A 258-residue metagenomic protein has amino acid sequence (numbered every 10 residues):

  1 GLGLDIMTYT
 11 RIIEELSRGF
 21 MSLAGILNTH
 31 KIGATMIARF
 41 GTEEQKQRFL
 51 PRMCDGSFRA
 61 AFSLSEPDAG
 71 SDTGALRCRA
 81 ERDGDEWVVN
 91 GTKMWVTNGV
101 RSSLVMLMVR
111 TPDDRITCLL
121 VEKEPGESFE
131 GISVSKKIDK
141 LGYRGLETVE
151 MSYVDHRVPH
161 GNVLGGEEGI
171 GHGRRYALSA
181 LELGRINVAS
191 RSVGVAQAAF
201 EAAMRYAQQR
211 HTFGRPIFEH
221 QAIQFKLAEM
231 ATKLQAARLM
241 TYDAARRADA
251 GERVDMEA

Functional and structural regions predicted by a protein language model:
G1-R59, V96-L104, A248: Internal helix-loop-helix
R18, I132-Q235: Glycine-rich beta->alpha junctions and the first turn(s) of the following alpha-helix
I26, M53, D68-S71, W95-N98 (+2 more regions): Short Gly/Pro-enriched turn/cap motifs at secondary-structure boundaries
C78-E81: A structural signal for short hydrophobic beta-strand segments in well-ordered beta-sheet cores
E86, N90-S133: A short core secondary-structure module
A228-A250: Active-site pocket-lining segment
R253-A258: Charged, glycine-rich active-site and insertion segments that engage polyanionic ligands
